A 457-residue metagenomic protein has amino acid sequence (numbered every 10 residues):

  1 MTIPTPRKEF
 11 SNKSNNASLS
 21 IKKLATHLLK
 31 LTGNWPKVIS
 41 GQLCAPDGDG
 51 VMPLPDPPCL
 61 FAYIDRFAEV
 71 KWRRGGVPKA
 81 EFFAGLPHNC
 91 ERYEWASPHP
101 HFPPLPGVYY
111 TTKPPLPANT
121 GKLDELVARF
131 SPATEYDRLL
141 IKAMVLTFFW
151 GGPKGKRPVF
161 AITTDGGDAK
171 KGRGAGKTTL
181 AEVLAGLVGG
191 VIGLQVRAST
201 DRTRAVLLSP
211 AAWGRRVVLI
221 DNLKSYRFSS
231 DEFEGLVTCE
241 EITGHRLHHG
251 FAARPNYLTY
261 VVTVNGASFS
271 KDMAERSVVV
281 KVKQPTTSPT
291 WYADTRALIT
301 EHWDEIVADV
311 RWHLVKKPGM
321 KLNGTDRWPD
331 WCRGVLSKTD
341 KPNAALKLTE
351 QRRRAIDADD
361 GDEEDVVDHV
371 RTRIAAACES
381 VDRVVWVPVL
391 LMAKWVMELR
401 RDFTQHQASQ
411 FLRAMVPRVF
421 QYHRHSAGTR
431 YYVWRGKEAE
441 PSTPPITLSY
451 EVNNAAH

Functional and structural regions predicted by a protein language model:
M1-A128, Y136, P153, V206-A212 (+11 more regions): N-terminal nucleic-acid engagement/recognition segments and initiation subdomains in replication, restriction
W95-G214, M392: P-loop NTPase catalytic core of nucleic-acid-dependent motor ATPases
G121, L139, T178, E182 (+6 more regions): Short, well-ordered alpha-helical segments
F130-I141, L298-E305, F403: Structural motif
T134-L139, R173-K177, Y226, D382-W386 (+1 more regions): Alpha-helix N-cap/helix-initiation sites
M144, P153-F160, T164, L187-G235 (+3 more regions): Feature primarily recognizes SF3-like P-loop helicase cores of small DNA viruses
G235-L236, L412: Active/binding-pocket-proximal capping segment
H423-H425: Short beta-strand micro-motifs enriched in acidic
